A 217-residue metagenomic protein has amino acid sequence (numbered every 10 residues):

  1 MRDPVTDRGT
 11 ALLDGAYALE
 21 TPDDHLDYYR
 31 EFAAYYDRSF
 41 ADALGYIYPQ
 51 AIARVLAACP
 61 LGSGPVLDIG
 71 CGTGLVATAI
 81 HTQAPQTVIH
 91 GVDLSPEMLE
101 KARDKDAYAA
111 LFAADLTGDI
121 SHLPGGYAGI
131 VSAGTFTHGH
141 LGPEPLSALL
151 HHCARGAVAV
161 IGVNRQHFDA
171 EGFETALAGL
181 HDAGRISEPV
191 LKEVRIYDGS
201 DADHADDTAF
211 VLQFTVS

Functional and structural regions predicted by a protein language model:
M1-Y35: N-terminal, positively charged/glycine-rich alpha-helical extensions of SAM-dependent methyltransferases
A33-I47: Class I SAM-dependent methyltransferase Rossmann-like catalytic core, especially the SAM/SAH-binding loop
G45-S63: Conserved alpha-helix/loop element of class I SAM-dependent methyltransferases that forms part of the SAM/SAH-binding
L67-I120: Class I SAM-dependent methyltransferase SAM/SAH-binding core
T117, A128-G142: A short SAM/SAH-binding and catalytic strip from SAM-dependent methyltransferases
E144-R155: A short glycine-rich, Lys/Arg-flanked "PGG" loop and its adjoining helix->strand segment in the class I
G156-R165: Conserved beta-strand signature within the Rossmann-like core of class I S-adenosyl-L-methionine
R185-S217: Class I S-adenosyl-L-methionine
